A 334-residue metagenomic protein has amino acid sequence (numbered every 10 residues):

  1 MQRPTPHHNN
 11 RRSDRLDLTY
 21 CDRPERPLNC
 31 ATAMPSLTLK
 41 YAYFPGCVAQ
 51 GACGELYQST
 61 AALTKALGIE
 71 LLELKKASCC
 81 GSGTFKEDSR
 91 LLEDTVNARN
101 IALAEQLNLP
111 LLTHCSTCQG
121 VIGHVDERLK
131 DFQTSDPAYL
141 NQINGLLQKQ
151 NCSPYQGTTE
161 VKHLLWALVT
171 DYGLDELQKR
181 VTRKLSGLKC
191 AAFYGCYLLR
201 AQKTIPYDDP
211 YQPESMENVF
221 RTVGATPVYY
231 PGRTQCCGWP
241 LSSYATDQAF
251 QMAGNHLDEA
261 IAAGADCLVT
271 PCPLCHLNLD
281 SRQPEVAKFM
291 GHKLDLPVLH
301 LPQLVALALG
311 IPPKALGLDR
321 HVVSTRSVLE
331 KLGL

Functional and structural regions predicted by a protein language model:
M1, T19-D22, K40: Residue-level detector of alpha-helical hydrophobic segments embedded in or interacting with membranes
R3, R26: Cationic, low-complexity basic patches in intrinsically disordered or flexible, solvent-exposed regions
H7-N10, D14-D22, N29: Intrinsic-disorder-associated, low-complexity terminal segments enriched in Asp/Asn/His/Tyr and depleted of Lys/Arg
L28-L334: Iron-sulfur cluster-binding electron-transfer modules in prokaryotic oxidoreductases
